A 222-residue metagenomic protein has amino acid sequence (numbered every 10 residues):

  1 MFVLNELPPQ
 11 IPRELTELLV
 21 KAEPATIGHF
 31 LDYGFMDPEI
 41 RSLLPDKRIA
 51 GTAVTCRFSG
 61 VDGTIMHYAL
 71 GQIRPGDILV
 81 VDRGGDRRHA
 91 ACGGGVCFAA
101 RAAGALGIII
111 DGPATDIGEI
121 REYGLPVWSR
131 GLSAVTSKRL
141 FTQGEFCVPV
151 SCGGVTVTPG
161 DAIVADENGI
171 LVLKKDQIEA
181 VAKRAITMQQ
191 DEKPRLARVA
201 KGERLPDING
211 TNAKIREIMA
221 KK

Functional and structural regions predicted by a protein language model:
M1-P159, L173-K222: Feature captures the catalytic cores and cofactor-binding loops of soluble hydro-lyases/lyases that act on carboxylate
I163: C-terminal binding/interaction regions
D166: Beta-strand-loop-alpha-helix segment that lines the small-molecule cofactor/substrate pocket of alpha/beta enzymes
